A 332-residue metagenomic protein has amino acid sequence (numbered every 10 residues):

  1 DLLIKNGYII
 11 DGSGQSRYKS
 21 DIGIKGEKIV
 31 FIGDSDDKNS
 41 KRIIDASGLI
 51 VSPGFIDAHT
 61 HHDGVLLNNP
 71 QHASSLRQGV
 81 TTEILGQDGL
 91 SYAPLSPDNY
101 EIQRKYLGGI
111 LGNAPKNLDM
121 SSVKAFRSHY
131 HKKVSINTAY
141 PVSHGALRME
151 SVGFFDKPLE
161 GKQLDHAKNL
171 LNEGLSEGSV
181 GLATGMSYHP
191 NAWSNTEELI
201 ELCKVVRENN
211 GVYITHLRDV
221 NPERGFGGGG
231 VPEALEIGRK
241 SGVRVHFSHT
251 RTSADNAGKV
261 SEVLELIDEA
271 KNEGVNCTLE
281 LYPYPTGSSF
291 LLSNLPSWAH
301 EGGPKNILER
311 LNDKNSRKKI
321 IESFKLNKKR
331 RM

Functional and structural regions predicted by a protein language model:
L2-L3, Y8-G54: Histidine-rich, glycine-flanked metal-binding segment
G7, E27, G48, H59 (+5 more regions): Divalent metal-coordination and catalytic microenvironments
D36-D37, K204-V212, E236-V245, E269-N276: Secondary-structure transition/capping motifs at alpha-helix termini and the adjoining loop/turn into the next element
D45-N117: Metal-associated gating/positioning segment near the N- to mid-region
I56-T60, E83-L85, T138-V142, L182-T184 (+3 more regions): Hydrophobic faces of well-ordered beta-strands that scaffold small-molecule active sites in alpha/beta enzyme cores
N68, H72, T196-L199, G227 (+2 more regions): Amphipathic alpha-helical segments in well-structured domains
D88-N99, Q103-K240: Hydrophobic, small-residue-rich alpha-helical packing segments that form membrane-like cores
L95-P115, D119, V123-R127, V134 (+3 more regions): Polyanionic/metal-chelating signatures
